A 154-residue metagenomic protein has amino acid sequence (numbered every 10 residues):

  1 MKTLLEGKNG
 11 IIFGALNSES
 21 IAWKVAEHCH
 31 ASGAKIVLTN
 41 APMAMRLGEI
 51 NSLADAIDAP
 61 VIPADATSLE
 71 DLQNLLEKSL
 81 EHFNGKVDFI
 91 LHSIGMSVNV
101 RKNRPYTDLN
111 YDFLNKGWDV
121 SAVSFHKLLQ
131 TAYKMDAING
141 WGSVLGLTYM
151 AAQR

Functional and structural regions predicted by a protein language model:
K2-L38: Canonical Rossmann dinucleotide-binding motif of NAD(H)/NADP(H)-dependent dehydrogenases/reductases, specifically
I12, E19-S20, A44-L47, L69-E70: Loop/helix-junction capping segments adjacent to catalytic residues or to phosphate/diphosphate-binding pockets
G14-E27, G95-R154: Catalytic loop of short-chain dehydrogenase/reductase
W23-K24, G48, N74: Generic recognition of short, well-ordered alpha-helical segments
A34-I50: Conserved glycine-rich Rossmann-like NAD(P)H-binding loop of the short-chain dehydrogenase/reductase
A41, A66, Y149: Active-site loop/turn elements of alpha/beta-hydrolase fold enzymes, especially the short glycine-/histidine-rich
A54-D58, I62-Q73, E77-G117, K134 (+1 more regions): Conserved mid-core segment of classical short-chain dehydrogenase/reductases
